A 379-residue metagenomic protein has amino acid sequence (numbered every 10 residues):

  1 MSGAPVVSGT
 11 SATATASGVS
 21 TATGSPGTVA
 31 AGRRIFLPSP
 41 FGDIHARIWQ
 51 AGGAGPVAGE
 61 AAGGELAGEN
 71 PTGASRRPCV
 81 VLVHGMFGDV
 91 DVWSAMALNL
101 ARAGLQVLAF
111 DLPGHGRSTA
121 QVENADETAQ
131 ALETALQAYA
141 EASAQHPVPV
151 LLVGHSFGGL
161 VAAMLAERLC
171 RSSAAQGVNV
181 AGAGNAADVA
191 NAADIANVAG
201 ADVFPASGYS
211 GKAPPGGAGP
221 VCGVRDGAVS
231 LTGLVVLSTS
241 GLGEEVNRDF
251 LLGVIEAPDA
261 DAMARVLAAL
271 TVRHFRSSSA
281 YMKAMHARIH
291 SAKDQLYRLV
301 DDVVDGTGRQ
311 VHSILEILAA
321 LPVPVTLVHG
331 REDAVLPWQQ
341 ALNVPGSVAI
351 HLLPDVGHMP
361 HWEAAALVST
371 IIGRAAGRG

Functional and structural regions predicted by a protein language model:
M1-C79, R102-L105, A120, E141-Q145 (+5 more regions): Alpha/beta-hydrolase fold catalytic core
P40-F41, G52-G53, L112-V153, F157 (+2 more regions): Active-site loop/oxyanion-hole signature of alpha/beta-hydrolase fold enzymes
G52, G73-R117: Conserved HGGG/HGGXW glycine-rich cap/lid loop of the alpha/beta-hydrolase fold
E167, D226-A262: Flexible "cap/lid" loop of the alpha/beta hydrolase fold
E244-V246, A257-A320: Conserved alpha/beta-hydrolase catalytic His-Asp/Glu region
L321, L327-H329: Short beta-strand/loop motif that positions the catalytic acidic residue of the alpha/beta-hydrolase fold
A334-Q340: Conserved alpha/beta-hydrolase "acid-adjacent" motif
V356-L367: Catalytic histidine-centered segment of alpha/beta-hydrolase-like enzymes
